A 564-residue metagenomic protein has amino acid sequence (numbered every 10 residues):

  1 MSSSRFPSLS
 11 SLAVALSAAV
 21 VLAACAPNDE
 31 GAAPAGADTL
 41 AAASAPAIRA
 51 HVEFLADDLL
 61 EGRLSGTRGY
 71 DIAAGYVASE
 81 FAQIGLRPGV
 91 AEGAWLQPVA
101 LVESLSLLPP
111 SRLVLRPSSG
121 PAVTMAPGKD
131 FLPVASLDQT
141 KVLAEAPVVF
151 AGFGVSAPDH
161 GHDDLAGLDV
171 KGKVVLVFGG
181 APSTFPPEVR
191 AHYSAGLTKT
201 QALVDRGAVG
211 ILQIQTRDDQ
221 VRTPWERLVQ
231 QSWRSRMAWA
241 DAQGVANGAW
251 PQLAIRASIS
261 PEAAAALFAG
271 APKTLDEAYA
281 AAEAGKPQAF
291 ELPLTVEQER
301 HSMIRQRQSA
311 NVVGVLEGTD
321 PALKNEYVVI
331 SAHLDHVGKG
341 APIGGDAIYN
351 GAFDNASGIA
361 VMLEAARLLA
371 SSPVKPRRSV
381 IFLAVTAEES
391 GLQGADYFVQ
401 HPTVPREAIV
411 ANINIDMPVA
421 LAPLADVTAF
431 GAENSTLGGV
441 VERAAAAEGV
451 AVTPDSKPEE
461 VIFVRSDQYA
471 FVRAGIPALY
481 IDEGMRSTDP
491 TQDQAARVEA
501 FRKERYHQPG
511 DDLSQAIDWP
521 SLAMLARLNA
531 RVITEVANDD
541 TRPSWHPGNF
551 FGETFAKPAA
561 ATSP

Functional and structural regions predicted by a protein language model:
L22-A24: C-terminal motif of bacterial Sec signal peptides marking the signal peptidase cleavage site
G36, R116-S119, D130-G167, G248-G351 (+1 more regions): Soluble metallo-hydrolase cores and metallopeptidase-like ectodomains found primarily in the secretory/periplasmic
G36, S44, A126-N247, E317 (+3 more regions): Extracellular/luminal Protease-associated
A42-G89, L105, R116, G167-D169 (+5 more regions): Catalytic-core environment of secreted peptidases
E61-P182, F290-P293, I304, Q308-S309: Noncatalytic luminal/extracellular "stalk/propeptide" segments of secretory-pathway proteins
K141, A238-T274, V385-T491, A496-R497 (+1 more regions): Metal-dependent peptidase/peptidase-like ectodomains
H192-T198, D219, G338, G344-T436 (+1 more regions): Acidic/histidine-rich catalytic neighborhood of metal-dependent amide-processing enzymes
R367, S371, M485-F555: His/Asp/Glu-rich mid-to-C-terminal helical/loop segments that flank catalytic regions of hydrolases
